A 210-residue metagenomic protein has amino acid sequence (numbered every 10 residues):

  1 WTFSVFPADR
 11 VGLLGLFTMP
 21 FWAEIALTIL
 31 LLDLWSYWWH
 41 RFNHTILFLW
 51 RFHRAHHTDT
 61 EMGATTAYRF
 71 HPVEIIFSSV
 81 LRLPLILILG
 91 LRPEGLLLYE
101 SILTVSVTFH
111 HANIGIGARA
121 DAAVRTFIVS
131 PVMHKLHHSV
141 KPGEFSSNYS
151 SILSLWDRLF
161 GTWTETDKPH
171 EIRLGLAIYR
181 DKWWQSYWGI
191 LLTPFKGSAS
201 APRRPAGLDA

Functional and structural regions predicted by a protein language model:
W1-V11, A210: Topogenic membrane-insertion module of multi-pass membrane proteins
F6-P7, L13-I172: Membrane-embedded catalytic scaffold of the fatty acid hydroxylase/desaturase
E171-A210: A membrane-cytosol interface segment of integral membrane proteins
